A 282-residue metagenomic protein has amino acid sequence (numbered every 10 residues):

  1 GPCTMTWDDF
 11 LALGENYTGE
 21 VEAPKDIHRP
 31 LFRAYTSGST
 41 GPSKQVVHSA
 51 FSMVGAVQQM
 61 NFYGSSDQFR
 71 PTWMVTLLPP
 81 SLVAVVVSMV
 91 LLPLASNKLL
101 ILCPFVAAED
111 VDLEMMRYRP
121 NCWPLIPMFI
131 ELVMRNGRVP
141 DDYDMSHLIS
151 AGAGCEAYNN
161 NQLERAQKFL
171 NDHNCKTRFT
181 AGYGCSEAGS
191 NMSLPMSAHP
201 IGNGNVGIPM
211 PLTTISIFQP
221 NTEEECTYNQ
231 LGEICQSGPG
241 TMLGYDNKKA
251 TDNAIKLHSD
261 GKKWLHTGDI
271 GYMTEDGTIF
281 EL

Functional and structural regions predicted by a protein language model:
G1-I27: ANL superfamily adenylate-forming
M5, P120-P124, M134-N203, T214: Gly/Ser/Thr-rich phosphate-binding loop
F10-Y17, V46-D67, M210: Conserved structural elements of the adenylate-forming
E22, L31-Q58: Conserved AMP-binding A3 loop
E22-P24, N203-P209, E225, G261-K262: Short Gly/Pro-enriched turn/cap motifs at secondary-structure boundaries
P30, T36-S39, V47, M74 (+6 more regions): Conserved S/T- and glycine-rich ATP-binding loop of Class I adenylate-forming
V54-W73, P80-P124, N136-R138: Conserved AMP-binding/adenylation subdomain of ANL enzymes
T227-N229, E233-L282: Conserved ATP-binding/catalytic segment of the ANL
